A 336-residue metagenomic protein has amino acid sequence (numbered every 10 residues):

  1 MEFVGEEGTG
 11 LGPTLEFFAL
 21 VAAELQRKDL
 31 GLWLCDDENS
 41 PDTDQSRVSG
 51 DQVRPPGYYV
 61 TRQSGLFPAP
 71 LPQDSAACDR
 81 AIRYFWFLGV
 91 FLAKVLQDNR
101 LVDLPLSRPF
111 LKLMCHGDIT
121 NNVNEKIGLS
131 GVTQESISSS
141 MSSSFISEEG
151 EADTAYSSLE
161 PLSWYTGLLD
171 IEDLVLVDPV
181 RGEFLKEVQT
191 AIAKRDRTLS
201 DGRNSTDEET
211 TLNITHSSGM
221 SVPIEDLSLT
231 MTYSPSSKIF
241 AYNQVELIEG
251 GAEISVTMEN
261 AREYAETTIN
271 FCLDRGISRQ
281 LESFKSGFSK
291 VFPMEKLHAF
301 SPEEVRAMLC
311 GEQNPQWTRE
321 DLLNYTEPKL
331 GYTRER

Functional and structural regions predicted by a protein language model:
M1-R336: Long, Ser/Thr/Pro/Gly-rich and/or acidic low-complexity regions in intracellular
